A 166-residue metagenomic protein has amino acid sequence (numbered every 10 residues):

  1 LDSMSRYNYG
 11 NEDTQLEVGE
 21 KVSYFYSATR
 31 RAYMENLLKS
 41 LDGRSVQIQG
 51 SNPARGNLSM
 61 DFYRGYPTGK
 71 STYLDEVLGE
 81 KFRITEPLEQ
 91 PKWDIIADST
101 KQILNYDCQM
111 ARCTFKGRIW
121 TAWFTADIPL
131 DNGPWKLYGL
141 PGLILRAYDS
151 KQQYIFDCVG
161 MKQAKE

Functional and structural regions predicted by a protein language model:
L1-K101, D107, W120-T121, Q152-E166: Extracellular or lumenal secretory-pathway regions
I103-L104, F115: Structural motif
R112-K165: Gly/Pro-enriched, hydrophobic low-complexity segments that function as extracytoplasmic propeptides/linkers
